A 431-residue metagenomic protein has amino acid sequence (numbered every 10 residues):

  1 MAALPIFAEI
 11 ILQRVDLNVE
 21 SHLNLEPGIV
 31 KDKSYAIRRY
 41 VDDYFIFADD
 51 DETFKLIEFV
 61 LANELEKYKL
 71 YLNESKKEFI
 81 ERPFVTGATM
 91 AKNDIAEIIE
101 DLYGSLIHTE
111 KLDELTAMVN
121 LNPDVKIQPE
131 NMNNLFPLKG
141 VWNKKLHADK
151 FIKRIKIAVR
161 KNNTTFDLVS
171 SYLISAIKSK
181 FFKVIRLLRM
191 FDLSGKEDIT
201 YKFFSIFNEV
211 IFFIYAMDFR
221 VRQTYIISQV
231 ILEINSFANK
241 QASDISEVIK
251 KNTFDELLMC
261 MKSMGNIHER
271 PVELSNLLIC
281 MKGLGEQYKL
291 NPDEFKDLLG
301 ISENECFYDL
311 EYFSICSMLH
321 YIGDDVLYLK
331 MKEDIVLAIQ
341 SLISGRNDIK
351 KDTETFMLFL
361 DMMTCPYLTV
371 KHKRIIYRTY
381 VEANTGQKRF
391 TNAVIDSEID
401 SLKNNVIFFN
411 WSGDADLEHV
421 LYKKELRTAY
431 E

Functional and structural regions predicted by a protein language model:
M1-A3, E431: Conserved two-metal-ion catalytic palm core of "right-hand" nucleic acid polymerases, unifying RNA-dependent RNA
A3-Y40, I46-I57, E233-E247: Active-site palm subdomain of RNA-directed nucleic acid polymerases
L4, E66-L102: Conserved catalytic core of two-metal-ion nucleotidyltransferases
Q13, L65-E66: An active-site-proximal "capping" alpha-helix that borders the catalytic cofactor pocket
P27-D32, I37-D43, K76-G87, A393-S401: Repeat-unit-sized solenoid/scaffold elements
I57-L65: Short amphipathic alpha-helices in soluble, non-transmembrane regions that often serve as interface/regulatory elements
D94-E431: Right-hand nucleic-acid polymerase module
